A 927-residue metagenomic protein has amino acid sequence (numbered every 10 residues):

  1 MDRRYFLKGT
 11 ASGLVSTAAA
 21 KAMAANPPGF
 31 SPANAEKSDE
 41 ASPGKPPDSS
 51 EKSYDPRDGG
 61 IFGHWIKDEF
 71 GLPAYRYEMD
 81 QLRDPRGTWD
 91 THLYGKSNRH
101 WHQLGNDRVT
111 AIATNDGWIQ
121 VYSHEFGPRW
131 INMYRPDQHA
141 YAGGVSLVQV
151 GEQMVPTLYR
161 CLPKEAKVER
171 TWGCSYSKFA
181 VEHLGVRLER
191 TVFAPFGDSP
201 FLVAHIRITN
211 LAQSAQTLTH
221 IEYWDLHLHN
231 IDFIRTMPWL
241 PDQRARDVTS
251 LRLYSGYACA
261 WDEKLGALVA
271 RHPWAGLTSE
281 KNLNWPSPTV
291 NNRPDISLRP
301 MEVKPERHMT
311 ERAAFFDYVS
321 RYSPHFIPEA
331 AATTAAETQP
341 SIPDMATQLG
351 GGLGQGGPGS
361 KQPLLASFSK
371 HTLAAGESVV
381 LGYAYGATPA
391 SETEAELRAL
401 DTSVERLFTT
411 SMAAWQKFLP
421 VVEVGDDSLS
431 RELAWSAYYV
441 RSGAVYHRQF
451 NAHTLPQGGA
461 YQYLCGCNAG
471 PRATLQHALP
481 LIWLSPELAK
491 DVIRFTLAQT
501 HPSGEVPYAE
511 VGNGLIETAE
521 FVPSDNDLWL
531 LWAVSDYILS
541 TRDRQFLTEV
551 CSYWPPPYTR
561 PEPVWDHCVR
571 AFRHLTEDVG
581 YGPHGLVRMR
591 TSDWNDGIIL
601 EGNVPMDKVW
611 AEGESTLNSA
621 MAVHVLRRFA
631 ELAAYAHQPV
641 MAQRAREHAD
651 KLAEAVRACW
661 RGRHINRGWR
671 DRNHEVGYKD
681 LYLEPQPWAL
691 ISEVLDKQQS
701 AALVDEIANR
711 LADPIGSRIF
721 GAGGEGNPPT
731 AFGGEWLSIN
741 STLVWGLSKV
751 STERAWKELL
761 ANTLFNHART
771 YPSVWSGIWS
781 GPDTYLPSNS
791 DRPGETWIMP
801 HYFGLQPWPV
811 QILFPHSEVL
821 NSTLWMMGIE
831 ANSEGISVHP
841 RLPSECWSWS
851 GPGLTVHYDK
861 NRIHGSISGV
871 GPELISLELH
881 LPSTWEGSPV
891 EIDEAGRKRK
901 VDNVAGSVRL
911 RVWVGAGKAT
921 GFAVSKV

Functional and structural regions predicted by a protein language model:
M1-L14: N-terminal secretory signal peptides and thylakoid transit peptides that target proteins across membranes
A20-A25, A35: Boundary at the C-terminal end of the N-terminal hydrophobic targeting segment
F30-R472, E487, F495, D536 (+8 more regions): Anionic coordination/interaction segments
V121, F126-L188, G197, R710 (+2 more regions): Non-catalytic C-terminal accessory modules of carbohydrate-active enzymes
V421-G466, D491-V511, R573-E612, E654-L737 (+1 more regions): Extended glycan-interaction surfaces of carbohydrate-active proteins
C467-T474, A478-V587, T616-S619, V623 (+5 more regions): Aromatic-rich carbohydrate-recognition surfaces in CAZymes
A489, A642, A649, S700 (+1 more regions): Solenoid-repeat scaffolds in large eukaryotic assemblies
S540-W554, R628-R644: Inter-helical turn/loop segments and adjacent helix faces that build the functional surface of alpha-helical bundle
